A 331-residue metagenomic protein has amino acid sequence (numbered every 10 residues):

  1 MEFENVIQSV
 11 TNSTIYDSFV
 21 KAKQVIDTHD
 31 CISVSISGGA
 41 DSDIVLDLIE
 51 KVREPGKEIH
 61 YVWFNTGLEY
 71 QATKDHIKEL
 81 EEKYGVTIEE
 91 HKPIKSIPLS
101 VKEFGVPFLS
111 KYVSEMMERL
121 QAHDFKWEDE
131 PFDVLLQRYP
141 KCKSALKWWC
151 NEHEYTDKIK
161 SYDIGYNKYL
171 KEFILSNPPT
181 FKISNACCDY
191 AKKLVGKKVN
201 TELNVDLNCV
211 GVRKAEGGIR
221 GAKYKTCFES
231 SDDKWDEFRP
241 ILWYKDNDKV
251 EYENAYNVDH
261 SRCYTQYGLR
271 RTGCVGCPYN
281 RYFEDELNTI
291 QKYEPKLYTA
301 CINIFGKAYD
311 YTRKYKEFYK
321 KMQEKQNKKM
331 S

Functional and structural regions predicted by a protein language model:
E2, K234, D246-S331: ATP/NTP-dependent adenylation/nucleotidyl-transfer catalytic domains that generate, transfer, or process NMP-activated
E2-D248, E253-A255: ATP-dependent adenylation/nucleotidyltransferase module used to activate substrates
